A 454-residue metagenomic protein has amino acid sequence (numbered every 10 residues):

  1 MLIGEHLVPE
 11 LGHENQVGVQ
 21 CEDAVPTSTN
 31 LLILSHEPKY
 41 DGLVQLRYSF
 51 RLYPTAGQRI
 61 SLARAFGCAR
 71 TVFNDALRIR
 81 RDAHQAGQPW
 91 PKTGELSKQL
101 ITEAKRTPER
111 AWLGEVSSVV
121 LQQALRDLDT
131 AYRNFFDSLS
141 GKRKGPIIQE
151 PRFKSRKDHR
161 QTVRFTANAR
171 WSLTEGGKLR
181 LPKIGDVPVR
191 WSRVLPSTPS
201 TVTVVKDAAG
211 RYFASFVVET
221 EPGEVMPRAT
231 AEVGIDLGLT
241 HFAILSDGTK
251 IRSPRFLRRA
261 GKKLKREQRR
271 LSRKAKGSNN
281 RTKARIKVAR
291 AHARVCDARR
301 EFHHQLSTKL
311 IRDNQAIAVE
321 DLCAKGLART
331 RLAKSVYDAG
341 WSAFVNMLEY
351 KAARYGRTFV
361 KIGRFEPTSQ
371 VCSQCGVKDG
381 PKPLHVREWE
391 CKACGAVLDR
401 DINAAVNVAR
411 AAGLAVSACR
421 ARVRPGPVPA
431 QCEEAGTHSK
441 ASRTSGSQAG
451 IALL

Functional and structural regions predicted by a protein language model:
L2-L454: Nucleic-acid substrate recognition interfaces
